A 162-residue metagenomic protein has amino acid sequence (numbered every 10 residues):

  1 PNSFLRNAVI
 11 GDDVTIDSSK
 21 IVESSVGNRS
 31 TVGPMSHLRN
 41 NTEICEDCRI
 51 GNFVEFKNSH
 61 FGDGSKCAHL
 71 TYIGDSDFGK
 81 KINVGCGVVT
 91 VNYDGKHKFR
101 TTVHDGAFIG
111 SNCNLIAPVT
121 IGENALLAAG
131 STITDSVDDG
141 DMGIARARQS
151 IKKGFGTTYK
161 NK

Functional and structural regions predicted by a protein language model:
P1-N2: Core alpha-helical transmembrane segments of integral membrane proteins
N7-V9, I16-K162: Glycine-rich hexapeptide-repeat left-handed beta-helix
